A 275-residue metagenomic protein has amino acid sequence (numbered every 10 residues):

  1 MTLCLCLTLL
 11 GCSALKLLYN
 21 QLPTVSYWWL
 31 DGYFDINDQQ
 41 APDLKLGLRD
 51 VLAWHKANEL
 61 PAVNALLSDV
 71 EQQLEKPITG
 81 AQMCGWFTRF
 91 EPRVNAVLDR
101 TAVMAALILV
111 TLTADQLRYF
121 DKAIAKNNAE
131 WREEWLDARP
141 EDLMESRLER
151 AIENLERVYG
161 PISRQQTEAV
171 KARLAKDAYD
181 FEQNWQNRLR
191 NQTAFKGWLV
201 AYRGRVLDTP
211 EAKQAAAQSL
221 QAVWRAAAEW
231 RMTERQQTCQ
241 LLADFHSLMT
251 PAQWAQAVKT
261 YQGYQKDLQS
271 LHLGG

Functional and structural regions predicted by a protein language model:
T8-G11: C-terminal motif of bacterial Sec signal peptides marking the signal peptidase cleavage site
S13-K16: Bacterial signal peptide processing site
N20-H55: Start-of-domain marker
Y27-W28, W185-R188, Q192-G275: A cross-kingdom marker for long, charged
L30, L44, T101-L112, F120 (+4 more regions): Short, structured motif recognition centered on aromatic/hydrophobic residues
A41-R49, A57-S68, A114-N128, A175 (+3 more regions): Extended intrinsically disordered, low-complexity coil regions enriched in Ser, Thr, Gly, Ala and often Pro
A57-A96: Mid-chain, structured segments of secreted extracytoplasmic proteins
A106-R225: Extended amphipathic alpha-helical interaction segments
